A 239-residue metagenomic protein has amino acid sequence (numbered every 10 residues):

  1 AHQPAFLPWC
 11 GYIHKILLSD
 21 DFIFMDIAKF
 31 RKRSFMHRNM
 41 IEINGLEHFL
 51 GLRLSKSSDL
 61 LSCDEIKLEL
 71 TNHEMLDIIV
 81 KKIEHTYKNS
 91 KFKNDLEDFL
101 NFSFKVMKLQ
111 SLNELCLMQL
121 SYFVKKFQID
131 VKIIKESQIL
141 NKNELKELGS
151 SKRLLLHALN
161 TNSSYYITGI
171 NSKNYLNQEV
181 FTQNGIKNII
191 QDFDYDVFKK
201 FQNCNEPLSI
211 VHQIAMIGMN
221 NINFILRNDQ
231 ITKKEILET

Functional and structural regions predicted by a protein language model:
A1-T239: Residues lining hydrophobic/aromatic ligand-binding pockets adjacent to catalytic sites
